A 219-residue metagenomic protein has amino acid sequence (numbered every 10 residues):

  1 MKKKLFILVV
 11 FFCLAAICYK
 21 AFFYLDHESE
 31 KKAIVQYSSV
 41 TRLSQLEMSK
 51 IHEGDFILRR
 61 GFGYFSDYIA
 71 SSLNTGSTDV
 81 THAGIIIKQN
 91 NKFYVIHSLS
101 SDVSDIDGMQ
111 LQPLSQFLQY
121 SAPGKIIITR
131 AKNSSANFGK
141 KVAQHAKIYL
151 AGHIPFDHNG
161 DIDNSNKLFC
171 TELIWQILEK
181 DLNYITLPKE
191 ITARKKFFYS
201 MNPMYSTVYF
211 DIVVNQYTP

Functional and structural regions predicted by a protein language model:
K2-F12, K50: Alpha-helical transmembrane segments
L5-L8, C18-D26, D157-P219: Activation targets extended, charge/polar-rich intrinsically disordered C-terminal tails
F6, R42-Q45, S72, S134 (+1 more regions): Generic detector of short alpha-helix boundary/capping microenvironments and adjacent low-complexity segments
L8-L14, S77, G139: Generic alpha-helix initiation/capping and coil-helix boundary signal
A16-Q89: N-terminal accessory segments that precede or flank the first globular/catalytic domain
S49-G54, T75-G76, K88, I106-A122 (+6 more regions): Bimodal feature
G61-R130, P155-N164: Glycine-rich catalytic cores of cysteine/serine-nucleophile enzymes that process amide/ester linkages in cell-envelope
I69, G124-K189: Active-site nucleophile-His-acid catalytic modules used for acyl/amide transfer and hydrolysis across diverse enzymes
